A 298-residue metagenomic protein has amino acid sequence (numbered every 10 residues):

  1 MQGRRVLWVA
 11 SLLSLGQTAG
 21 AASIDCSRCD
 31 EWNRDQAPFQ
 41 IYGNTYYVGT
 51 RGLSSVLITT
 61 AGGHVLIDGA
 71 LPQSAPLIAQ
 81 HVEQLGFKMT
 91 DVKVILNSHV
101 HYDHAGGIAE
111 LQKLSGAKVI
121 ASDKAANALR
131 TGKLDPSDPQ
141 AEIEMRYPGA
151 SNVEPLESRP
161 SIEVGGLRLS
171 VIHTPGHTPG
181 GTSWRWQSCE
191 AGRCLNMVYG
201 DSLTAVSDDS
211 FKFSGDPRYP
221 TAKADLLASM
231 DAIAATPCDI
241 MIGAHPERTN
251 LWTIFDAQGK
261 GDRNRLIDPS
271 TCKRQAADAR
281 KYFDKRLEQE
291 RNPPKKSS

Functional and structural regions predicted by a protein language model:
M1-W8: Bacterial N-terminal signal peptides that target proteins for export
W8-Q17: Bacterial N-terminal signal peptides
A22-C26, R34-Q36, Q40-Y42, D91 (+5 more regions): Metallo-beta-lactamase
A22-E31, A191-R193, A205-S298: Accessory terminal helices/loops
E31-L85, M89, S183-A205: Conserved beta-strand hairpin/beta-sheet module of binuclear metal-dependent hydrolase folds, prominently
Q36, S74, V100-G106, A126-L129 (+3 more regions): Active-site environment of divalent metal-dependent phosphoester hydrolases
N44, I58, D68, H99 (+6 more regions): Divalent metal-coordination and catalytic microenvironments
Q73-P76, E83-S161, K260-G261, R265-D268 (+1 more regions): Active-site HxH/HxHxD metal-binding segment of metal-dependent hydrolases
